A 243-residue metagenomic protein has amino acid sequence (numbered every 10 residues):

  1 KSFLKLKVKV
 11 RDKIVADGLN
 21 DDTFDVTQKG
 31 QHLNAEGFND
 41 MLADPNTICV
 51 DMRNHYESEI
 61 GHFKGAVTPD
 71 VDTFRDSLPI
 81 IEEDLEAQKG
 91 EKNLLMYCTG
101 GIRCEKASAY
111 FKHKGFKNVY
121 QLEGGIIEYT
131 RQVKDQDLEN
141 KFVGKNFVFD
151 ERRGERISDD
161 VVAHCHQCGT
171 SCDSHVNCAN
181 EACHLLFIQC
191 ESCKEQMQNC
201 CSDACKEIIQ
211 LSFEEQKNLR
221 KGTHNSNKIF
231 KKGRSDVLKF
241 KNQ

Functional and structural regions predicted by a protein language model:
K1-Q31, D44, N54-L94, I102-Q243: Rhodanese-like catalytic fold shared by cysteine-dependent sulfurtransferases and DSP/PTP-type phosphatases
N34-N39, E91: Phosphate-interacting basic helix/loop segments used at nucleotide- and nucleic-acid interfaces
T47: Hydrophobic "anchor" residues on beta-strands that sit immediately upstream of conserved functional sites
V50-D51: Structural scaffold elements adjacent to functional motifs in cytosolic proteins
